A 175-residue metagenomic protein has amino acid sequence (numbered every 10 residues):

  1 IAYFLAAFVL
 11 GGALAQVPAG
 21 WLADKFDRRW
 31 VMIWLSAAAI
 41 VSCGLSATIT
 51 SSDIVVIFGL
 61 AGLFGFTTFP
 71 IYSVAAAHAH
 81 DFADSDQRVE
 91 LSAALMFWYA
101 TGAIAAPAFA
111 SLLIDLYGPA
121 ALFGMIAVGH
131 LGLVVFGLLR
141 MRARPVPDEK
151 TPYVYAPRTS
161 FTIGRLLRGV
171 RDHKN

Functional and structural regions predicted by a protein language model:
F4-G12, Y99: Transmembrane alpha-helical segments of major facilitator superfamily
A15-D27, I114-D115: Helix-to-loop junctions at the C-terminal end of transmembrane segments in multipass secondary transporters
W30-L45, A127: Structural signature of the two symmetry-related core transmembrane helices
V56-P70: Hydrophobic core of transmembrane alpha-helices in multi-pass small-molecule transporters, especially MFS/SLC-type
F69-A83: Intracellular juxtamembrane helix-capping segments at the cytosolic ends of symmetry-related transmembrane helices
A83-L95: Loop-to-transmembrane helix entry/capping segments in MFS-fold secondary transporters and related SLC/MFSD carriers
L112-H130: A membrane-interface helix-boundary motif in multi-pass transporters
R140-N175: Intrinsic disorder in cytosolic terminal tails and internal cytosolic loops of multi-pass membrane transporters
